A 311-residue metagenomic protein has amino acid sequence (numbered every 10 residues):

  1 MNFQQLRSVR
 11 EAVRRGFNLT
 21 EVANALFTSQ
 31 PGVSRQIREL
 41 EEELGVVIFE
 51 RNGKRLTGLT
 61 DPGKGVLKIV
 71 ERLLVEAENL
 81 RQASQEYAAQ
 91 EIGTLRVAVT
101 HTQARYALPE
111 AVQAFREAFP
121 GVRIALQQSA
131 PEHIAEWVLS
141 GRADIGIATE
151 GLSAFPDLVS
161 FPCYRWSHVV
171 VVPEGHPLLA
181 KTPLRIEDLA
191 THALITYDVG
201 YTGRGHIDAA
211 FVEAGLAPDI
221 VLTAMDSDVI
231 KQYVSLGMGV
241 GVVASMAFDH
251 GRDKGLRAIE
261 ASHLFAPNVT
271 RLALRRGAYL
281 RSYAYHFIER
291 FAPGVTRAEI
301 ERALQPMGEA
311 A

Functional and structural regions predicted by a protein language model:
M1-P31, Q36: N-terminal short secondary-structure element
E41-D61: A short LG(V/I)-centered, amphipathic sequence patch enriched for acidic residue(s) preceding the LG motif
E43-L44, V66-A88, F287: Alpha-helical linker/hinge and terminal dimerization helices associated with HTH transcriptional regulators
I92-A154, T223-A224: Central regulatory/effector-binding core of bacterial HTH transcription factors
A130-A143, T149, G200-I259, M307: Hydrophobic hinge/microswitch elements
F155-W166, D228-G277, H286: Beta-alpha-beta core module
D157-L194: Flexible hinge/capping segments at coil-to-helix
L178-L179, A193-A214, L280-E289, G294-G308: Secondary-structure junction motif
